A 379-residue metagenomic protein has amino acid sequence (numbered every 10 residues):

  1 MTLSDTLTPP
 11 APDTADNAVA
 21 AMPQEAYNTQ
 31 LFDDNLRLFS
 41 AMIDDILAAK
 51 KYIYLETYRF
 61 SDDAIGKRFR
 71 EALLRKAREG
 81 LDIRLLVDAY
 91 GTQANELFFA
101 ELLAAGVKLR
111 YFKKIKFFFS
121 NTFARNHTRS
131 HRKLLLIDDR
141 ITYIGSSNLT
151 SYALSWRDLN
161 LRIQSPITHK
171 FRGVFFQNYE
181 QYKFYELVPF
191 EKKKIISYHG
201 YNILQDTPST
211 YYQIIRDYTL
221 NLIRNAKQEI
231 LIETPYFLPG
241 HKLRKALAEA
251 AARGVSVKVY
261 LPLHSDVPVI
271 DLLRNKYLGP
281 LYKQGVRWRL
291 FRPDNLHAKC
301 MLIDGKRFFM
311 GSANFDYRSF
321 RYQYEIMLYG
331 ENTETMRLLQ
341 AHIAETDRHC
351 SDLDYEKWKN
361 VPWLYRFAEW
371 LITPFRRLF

Functional and structural regions predicted by a protein language model:
M1-F379: Charged, low-complexity intrinsically disordered terminal segments
